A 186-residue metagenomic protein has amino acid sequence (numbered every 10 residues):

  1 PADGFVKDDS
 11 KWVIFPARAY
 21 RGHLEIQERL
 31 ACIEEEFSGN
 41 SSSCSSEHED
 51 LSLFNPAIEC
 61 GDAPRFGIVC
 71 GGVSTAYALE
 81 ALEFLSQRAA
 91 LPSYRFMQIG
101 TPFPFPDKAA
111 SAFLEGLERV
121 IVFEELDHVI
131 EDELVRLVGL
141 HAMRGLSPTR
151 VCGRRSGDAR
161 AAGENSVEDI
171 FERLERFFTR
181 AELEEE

Functional and structural regions predicted by a protein language model:
P1-E186: Flexible, low-complexity linker and terminal segments
